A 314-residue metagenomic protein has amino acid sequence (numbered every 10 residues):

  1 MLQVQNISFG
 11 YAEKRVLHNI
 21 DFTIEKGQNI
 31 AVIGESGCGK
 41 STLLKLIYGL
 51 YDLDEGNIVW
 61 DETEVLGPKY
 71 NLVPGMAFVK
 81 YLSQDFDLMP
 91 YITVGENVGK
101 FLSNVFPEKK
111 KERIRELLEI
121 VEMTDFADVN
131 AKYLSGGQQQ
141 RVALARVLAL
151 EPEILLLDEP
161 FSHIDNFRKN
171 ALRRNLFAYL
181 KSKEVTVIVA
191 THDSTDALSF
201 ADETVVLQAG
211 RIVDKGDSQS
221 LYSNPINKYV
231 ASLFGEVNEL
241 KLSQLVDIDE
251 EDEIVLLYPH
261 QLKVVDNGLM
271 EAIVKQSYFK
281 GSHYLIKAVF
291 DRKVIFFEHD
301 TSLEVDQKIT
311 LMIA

Functional and structural regions predicted by a protein language model:
Y48: Helix-to-loop junction immediately C-terminal to a conserved catalytic motif
G56-G67: Conserved ABC transporter NBD signature motif
V65-K80, N104, P225: ABC ATPase NBD coupling module
K109-F126, A178: Conserved ABC ATPase "signature" region
N130-L134, Q138: Conserved ABC ATPase signature
A209-G210: Conserved ABC ATPase "signature" C-loop
K215-G216, N224: ABC ATPase "signature
